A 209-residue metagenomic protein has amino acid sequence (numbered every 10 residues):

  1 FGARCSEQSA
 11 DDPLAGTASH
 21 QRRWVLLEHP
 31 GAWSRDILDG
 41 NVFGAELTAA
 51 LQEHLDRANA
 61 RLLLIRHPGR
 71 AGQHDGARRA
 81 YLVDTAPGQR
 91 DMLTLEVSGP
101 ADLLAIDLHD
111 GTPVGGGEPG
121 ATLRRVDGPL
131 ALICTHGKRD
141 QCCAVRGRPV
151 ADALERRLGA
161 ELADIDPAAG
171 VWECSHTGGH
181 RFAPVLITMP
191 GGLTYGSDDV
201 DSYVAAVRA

Functional and structural regions predicted by a protein language model:
F1-A209: Histidine/cysteine-enriched polar flanking segments
